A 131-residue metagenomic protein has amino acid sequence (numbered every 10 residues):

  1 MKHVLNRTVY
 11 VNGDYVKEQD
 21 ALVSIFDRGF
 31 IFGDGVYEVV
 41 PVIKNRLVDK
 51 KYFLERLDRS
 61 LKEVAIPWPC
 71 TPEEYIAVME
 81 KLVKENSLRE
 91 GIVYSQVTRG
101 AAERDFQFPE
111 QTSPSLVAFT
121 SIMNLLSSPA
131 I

Functional and structural regions predicted by a protein language model:
M1-I131: Conserved alpha/beta cores of soluble small-molecule-handling proteins
